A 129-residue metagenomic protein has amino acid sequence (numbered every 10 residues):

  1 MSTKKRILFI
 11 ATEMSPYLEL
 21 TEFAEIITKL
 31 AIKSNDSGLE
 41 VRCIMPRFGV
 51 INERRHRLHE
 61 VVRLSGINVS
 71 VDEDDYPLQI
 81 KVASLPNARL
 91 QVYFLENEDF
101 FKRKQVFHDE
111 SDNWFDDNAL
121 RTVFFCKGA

Functional and structural regions predicted by a protein language model:
M1-A129: Catalytic cores of nucleotide-sugar-dependent glycosyltransferases that transfer UDP/GDP/TDP-activated
